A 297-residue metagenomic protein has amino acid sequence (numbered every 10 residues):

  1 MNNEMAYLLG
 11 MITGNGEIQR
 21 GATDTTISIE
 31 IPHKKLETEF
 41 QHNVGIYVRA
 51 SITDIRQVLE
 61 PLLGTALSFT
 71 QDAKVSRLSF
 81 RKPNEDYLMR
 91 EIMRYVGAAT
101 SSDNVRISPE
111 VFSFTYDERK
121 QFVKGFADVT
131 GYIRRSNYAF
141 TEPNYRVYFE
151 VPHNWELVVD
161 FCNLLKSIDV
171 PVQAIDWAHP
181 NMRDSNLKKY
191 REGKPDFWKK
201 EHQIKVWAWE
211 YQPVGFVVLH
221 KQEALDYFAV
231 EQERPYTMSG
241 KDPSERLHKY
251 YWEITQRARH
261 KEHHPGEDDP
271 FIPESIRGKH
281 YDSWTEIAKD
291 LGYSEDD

Functional and structural regions predicted by a protein language model:
M1-D297: Internal intein/HINT superfamily modules and their associated LAGLIDADG
